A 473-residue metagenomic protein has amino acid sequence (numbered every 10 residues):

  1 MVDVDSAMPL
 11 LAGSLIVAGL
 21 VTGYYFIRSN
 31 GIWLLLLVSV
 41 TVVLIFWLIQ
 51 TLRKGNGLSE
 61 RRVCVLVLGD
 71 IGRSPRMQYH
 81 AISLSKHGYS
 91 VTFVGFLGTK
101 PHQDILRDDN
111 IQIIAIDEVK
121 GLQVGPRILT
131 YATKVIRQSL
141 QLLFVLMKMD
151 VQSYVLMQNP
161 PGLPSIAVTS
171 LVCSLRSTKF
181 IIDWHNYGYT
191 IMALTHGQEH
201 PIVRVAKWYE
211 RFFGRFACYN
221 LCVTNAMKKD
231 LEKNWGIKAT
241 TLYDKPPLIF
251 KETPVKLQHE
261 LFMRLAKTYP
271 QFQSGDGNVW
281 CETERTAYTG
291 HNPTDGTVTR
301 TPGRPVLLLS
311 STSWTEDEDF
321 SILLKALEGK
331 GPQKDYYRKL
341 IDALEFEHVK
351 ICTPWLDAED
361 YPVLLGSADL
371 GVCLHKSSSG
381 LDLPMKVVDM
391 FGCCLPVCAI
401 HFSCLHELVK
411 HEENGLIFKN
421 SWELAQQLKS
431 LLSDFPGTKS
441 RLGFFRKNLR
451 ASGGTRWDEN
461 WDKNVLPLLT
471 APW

Functional and structural regions predicted by a protein language model:
V2-Q112, F402: N-terminal subdomain of nucleotide-sugar transferases
I82, L143, M147, P164-A167 (+4 more regions): Membrane-proximal helix-turn-helix segments that form the acceptor-binding/catalytic region of lipid-linked
L221-C222, M227-C281: Helix-loop-beta element that forms the nucleotide-linked donor phosphate-binding surface in glycosyltransferases
P270-W280, T297-E318, L324-L327: Conserved donor-binding/catalytic core segment of Leloir-type glycosyltransferases
L309, S313, H411-E412, L416-W422 (+1 more regions): Conserved acidic donor-binding segment of nucleotide-sugar-dependent glycosyltransferases
G329, K334-V363: Nucleotide-activated donor-binding/catalytic signature segment of Leloir-type glycosyltransferases, i.e., the conserved
L370-C373, D389-G392, P396-I400: Short hydrophobic beta-strand element within catalytic cores of glycosyltransferases and related nucleotide-activated
K419, P436-W473: A charged, aromatic-enriched C-terminal amphipathic alpha-helix characteristic of glycosyltransferases across folds
